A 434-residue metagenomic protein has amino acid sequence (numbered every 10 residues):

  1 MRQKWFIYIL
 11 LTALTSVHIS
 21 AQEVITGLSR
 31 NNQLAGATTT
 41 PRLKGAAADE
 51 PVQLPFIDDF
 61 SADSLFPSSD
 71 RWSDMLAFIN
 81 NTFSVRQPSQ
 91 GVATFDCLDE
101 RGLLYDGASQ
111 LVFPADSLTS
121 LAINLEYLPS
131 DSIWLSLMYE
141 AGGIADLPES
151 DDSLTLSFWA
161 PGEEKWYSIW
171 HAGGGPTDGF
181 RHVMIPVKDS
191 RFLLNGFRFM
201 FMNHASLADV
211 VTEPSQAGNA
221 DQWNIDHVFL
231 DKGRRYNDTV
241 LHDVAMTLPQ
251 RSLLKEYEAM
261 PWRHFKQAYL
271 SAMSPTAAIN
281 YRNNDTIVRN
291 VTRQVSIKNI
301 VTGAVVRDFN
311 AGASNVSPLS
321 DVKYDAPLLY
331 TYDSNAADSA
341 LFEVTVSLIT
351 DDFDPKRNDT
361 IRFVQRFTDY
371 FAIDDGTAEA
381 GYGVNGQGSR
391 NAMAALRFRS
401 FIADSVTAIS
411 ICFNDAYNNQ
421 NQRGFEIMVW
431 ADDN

Functional and structural regions predicted by a protein language model:
Q3, A21: Nuclease and nuclease-like effector domains acting on nucleic acids or nucleotide cofactors
K4-T15: Sec-dependent N-terminal signal peptides
T15, Q22-V305, F367-N385: Beta-sandwich/jellyroll recognition modules and their flexible linkers
D58, I123, V183-I185, F309-S314 (+5 more regions): Generic detection of short hydrophobic beta-strand segments and adjacent strand-loop junctions
R191-F197, A208-V211, V322-E343: Short glycine/proline/serine/threonine-rich loop/turn segments at secondary-structure transition edges
R293-S296, D338-V346: Catalytic domains of carbohydrate-active enzymes that cleave complex glycans
K298-D338: Intrinsically disordered, low-complexity Pro/Gly/Ser/Thr-rich segments with frequent PxxP/GP/PP motifs and embedded
S339, V346-D433: Beta-sheet-rich sandwich/jelly-roll-like modules and their strand-loop junctions
